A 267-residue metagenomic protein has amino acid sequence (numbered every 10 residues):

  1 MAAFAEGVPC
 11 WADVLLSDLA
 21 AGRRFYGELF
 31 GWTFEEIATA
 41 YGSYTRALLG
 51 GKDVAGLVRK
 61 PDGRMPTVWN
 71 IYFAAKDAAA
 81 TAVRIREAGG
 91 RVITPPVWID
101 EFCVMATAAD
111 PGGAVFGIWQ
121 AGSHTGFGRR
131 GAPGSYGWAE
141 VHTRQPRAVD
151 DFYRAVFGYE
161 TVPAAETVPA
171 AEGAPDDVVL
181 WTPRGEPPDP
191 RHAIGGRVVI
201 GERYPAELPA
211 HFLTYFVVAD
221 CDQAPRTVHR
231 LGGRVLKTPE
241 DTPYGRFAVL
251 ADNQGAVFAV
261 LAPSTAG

Functional and structural regions predicted by a protein language model:
M1-A20, V68-I71, W119-D151, V156-P163 (+2 more regions): N-terminal beta-strand motif that seeds the catalytic metal site of vicinal oxygen chelate
A2-E6, D13-K52, E87, V97-C103 (+5 more regions): Core segments of cupin and vicinal oxygen chelate
A5, V14-L19, G185-G195, G201-G267: C-terminal functional regions that serve as terminal interaction/effector modules
D18-A20, L48-D53, I71-G112, Y215-Q254: Vicinal oxygen chelate
G22-R24, L57, T81-V83, V149 (+3 more regions): Short acidic, gly/pro-rich beta-turn/loop elements at beta-sheet edges and active-site/ligand-binding grooves
G31-P66, D110-G122, P163-L208, N253 (+1 more regions): Conserved short beta-strand elements that form part of the metal-binding/catalytic scaffold of enzyme active sites
F102, S123-T125, V198-V199, E240: Glycine-rich beta-strand-turn "strand-cap" elements at beta-sheet edges
